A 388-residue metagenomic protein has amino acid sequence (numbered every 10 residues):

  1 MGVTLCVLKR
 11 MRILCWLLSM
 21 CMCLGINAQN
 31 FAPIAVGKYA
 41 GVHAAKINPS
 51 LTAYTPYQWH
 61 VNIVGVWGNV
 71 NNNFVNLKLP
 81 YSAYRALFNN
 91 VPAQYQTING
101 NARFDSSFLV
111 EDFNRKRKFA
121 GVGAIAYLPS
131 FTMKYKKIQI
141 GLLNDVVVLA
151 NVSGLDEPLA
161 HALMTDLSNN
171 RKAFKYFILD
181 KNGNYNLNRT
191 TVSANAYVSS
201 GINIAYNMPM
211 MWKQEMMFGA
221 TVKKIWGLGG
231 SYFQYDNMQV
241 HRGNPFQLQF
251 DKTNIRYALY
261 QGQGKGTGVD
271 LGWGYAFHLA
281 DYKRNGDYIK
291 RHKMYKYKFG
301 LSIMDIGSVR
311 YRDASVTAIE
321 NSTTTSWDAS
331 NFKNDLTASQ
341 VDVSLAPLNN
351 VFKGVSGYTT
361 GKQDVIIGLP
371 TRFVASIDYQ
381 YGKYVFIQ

Functional and structural regions predicted by a protein language model:
M1-A32, I377: Bacterial Sec-dependent N-terminal signal peptides
Q29-Q388: Subset of outer-membrane beta-barrel
